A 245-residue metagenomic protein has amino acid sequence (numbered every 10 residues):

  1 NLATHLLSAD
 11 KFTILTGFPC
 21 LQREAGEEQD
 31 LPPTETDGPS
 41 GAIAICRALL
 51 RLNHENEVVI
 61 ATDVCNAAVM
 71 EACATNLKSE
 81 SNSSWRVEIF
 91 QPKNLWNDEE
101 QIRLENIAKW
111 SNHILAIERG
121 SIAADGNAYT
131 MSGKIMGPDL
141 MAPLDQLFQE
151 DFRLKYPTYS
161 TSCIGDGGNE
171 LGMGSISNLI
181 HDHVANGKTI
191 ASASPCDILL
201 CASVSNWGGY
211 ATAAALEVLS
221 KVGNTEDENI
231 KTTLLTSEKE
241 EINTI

Functional and structural regions predicted by a protein language model:
N1-K11, P19-C20: Positively charged, low-complexity intrinsically disordered leader regions
G17-C20, R119-I122, G167-G168: Short glycine-rich anion-binding loops that position phosphate/pyrophosphate groups of nucleotides and phosphorylated
P32-H54: Histidine-anchored nucleotide/phosphate-binding helix
N53-N56, F152-T161: A short helix->loop->beta-strand "cap" motif at the edges of active sites that frequently abuts
N56-C65: Short internal beta-strands
V59, E88-F90, H113, S160-I164: Hydrophobic/aromatic beta-strand patches that form the interior of the parallel beta-sheet core in alpha/beta enzyme
A72-D151: An acidic, phosphate/nucleotide-engaging active-site surface
G168-I245: C-terminal functional extensions of proteins
